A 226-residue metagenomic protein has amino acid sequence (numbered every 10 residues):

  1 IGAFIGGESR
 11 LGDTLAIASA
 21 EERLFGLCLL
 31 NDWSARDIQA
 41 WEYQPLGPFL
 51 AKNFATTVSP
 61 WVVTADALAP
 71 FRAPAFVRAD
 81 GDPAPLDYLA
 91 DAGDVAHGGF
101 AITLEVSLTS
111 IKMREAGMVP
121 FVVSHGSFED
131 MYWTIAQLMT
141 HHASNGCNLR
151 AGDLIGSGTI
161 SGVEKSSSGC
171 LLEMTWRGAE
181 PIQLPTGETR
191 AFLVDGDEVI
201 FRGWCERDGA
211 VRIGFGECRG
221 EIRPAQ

Functional and structural regions predicted by a protein language model:
I1-H141, N145, S168, E188-A191 (+1 more regions): Glycine-enriched loop-and-adjacent helix/strand subsegments that border the catalytic/binding cleft of enzyme cores
Y132-S144, R150-A151, I155-W204, G209-C218 (+1 more regions): Active-site pocket scaffolds in enzymes
